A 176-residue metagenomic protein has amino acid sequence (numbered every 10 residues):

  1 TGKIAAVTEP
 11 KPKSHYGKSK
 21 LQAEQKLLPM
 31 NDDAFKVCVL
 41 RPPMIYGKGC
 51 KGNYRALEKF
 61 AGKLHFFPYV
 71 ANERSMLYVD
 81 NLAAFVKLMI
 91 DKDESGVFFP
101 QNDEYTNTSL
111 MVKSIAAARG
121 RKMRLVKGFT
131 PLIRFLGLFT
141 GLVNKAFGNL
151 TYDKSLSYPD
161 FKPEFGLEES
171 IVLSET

Functional and structural regions predicted by a protein language model:
T1-I4, H15, I45-K51: Conserved catalytic-site region of short-chain dehydrogenase/reductase
P12-S19, P42, S75-V79: The catalytic Tyr-centered alpha-helix of NAD(P)H-dependent dehydrogenases
K13-C38: Active-site Tyr-X1-5-Lys
C38-A56: Flexible, glycine-rich beta-alpha linker
V39, E73-M76, Y105, E164: Short aromatic/basic micro-patch
K59-L77, N81, F85, F99: A conserved pocket-lining segment of Rossmann-fold NAD(P)-dependent short-chain dehydrogenase/reductase
M76, N81, N144-T176: Short linear elements at protein peripheries
F85, M89-V143, F165-E175: Mid/C-terminal beta-alpha module of Rossmann-like enzyme folds, strongest in SDR-family dehydrogenases/epimerases
